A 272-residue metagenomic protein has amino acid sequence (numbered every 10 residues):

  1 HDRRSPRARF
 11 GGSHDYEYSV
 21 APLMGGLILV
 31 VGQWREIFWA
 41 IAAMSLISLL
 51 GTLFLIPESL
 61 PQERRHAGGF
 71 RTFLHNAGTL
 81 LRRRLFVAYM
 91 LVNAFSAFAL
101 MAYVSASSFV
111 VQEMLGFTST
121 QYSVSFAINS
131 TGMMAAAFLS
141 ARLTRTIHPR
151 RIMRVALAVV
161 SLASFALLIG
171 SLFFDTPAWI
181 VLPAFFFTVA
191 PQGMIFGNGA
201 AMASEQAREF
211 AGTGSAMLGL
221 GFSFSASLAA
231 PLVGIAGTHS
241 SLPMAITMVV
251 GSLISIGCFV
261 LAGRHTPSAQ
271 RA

Functional and structural regions predicted by a protein language model:
R9-I56, L60, V124: Helix-loop-helix hairpin linking two adjacent transmembrane segments in secondary transporters
M24-G32, V111-Q112, L143-T144, L232-S240: Interfacial helix-cap and linker-helix signal at transmembrane-aqueous boundaries of multi-pass secondary transporters
G51-H66, A262-R271: Helix-loop junctions on the cytosolic side of multi-pass membrane transporters, especially the intracellular loop
P57-M90: Juxtamembrane intracellular "pre-TM" segments in multi-pass secondary transporters
R82-L100, F186, A190: Pair of pore-lining "gating" transmembrane helices in MFS-fold secondary transporters
A136-R151: Helix-to-loop junctions at the C-terminal end of transmembrane segments in multipass secondary transporters
R151-N198: C-terminal transmembrane helical hairpin of 12-TM major facilitator-type secondary transporters
A200-S240, T247-M248: A late C-terminal transmembrane helix in Major Facilitator Superfamily
